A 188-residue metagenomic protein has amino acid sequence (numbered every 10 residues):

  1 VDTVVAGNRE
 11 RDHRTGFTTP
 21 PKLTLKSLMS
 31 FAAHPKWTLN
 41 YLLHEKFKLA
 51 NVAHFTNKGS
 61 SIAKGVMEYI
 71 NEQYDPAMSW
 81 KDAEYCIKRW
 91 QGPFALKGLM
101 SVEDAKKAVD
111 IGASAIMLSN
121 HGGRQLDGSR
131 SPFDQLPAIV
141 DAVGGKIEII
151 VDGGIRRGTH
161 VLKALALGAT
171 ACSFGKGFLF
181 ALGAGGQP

Functional and structural regions predicted by a protein language model:
V1-D110, G122-Q125, D134: Active-site entrance/lid segments in N-terminal catalytic domains of soluble metabolic enzymes
V1-V5, I111-P132, V161-Q187: Glycine-rich phosphate-binding active-site loops on the catalytic face of alpha/beta enzymes
F17-P20, A115, Q135-A138, G168: Short, low-complexity, polar/charged sequence segments that are solvent-exposed and flexible
K22-K26, S119-G122, D141-G144, F174-K176: Glycine-rich loops and low-complexity Gly/Arg-rich segments that provide flexible linkers or classic glycine-based
K26-F31, L126-P132, D141-G153: Short, basic, helix/turn surface patches
S61-A63, D82-Y85, M117-L118, I139-D141 (+1 more regions): A short alpha-helix capping/helix-coil boundary motif
A95-K97, M117, I150, S173: Structural detector of well-ordered beta-strand residues that form the stable sheet scaffold of enzyme domains
M100-G112, I139-V151, I155-T170: Catalytic cores of alpha/beta
